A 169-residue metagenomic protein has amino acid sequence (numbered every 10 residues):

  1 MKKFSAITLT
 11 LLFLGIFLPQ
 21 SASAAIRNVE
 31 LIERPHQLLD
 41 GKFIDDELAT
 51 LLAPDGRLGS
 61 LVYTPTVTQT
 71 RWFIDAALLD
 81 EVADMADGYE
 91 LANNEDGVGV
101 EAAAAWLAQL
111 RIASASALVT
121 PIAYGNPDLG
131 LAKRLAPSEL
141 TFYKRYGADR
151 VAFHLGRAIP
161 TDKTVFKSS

Functional and structural regions predicted by a protein language model:
K2-S169: N-terminal membrane-targeting/anchoring modules of bacterial envelope and secretion proteins
